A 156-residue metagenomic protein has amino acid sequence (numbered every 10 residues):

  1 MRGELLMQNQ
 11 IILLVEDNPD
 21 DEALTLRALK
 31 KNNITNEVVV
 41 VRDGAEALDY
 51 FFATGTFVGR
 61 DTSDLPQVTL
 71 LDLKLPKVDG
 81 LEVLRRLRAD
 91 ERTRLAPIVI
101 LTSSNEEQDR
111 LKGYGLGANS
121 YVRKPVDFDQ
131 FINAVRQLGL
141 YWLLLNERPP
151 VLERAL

Functional and structural regions predicted by a protein language model:
Q8-N9, I34-T35, D64-Q67, R92-P97: His-Asp phosphorelay/catalytic-motif detector in bacterial-type signaling
L24-K30, V40-V68: Acidic, metal-coordinating helix/loop segments flanking the phosphotransfer/catalytic sites of two-component signaling
E46, V126-G139, E147-L152: C-terminal output helix
D72, T102: Active-site residues of response regulator receiver
L75-V78, L87: Hydrophobic residue at a beta-alpha junction that N-caps the helix immediately following a catalytic beta-strand/loop
P76, R94, E106: The feature encodes the CheY-like receiver
N119: Short, glycine/charged-rich "phosphate-handling" switch motifs in NTP-dependent and phosphotransfer domains
